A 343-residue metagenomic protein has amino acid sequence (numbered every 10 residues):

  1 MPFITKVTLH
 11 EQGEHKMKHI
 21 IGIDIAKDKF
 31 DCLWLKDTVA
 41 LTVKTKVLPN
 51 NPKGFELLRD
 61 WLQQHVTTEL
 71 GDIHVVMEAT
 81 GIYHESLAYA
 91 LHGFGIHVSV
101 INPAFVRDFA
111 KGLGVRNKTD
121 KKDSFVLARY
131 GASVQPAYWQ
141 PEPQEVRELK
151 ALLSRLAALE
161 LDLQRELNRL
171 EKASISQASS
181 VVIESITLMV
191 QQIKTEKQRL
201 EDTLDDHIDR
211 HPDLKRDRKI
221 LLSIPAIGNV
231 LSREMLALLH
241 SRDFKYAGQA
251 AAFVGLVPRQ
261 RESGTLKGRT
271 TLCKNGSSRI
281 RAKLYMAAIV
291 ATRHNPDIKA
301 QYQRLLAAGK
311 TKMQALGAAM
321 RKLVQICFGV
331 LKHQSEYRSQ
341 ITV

Functional and structural regions predicted by a protein language model:
M1-M17, T42-V47, Q340-V343: Intrinsically disordered, low-complexity and often Lys/Arg-enriched segments
M17-K36, L127: Gly/Thr-rich phosphate-binding beta-strand-loop-beta motif of the actin/hexokinase/Hsp70
K27, G81, F105: Short, glycine/acidic-enriched loop or turn micro-motifs at the edges of active sites
V39-E69, H74: Nucleic-acid-processing active sites and adjacent nucleic-acid-binding tracks, predominantly divalent metal-dependent
V76-S86: Acidic, metal-coordinating catalytic cores used for nucleic-acid/nucleotide bond scission and strand-transfer chemistry
Y89, S99-I220: Long, charge-rich intrinsically disordered scaffolds of nucleic-acid metabolism proteins
L222, N229, M235-A308, K312: Phosphate-backbone recognition surface of nucleic-acid-processing proteins
T265, R269, T292, Q301-V343: Low-complexity, acidic/Ser/Thr- and charged residue-rich accessory regions of DNA metabolism proteins
